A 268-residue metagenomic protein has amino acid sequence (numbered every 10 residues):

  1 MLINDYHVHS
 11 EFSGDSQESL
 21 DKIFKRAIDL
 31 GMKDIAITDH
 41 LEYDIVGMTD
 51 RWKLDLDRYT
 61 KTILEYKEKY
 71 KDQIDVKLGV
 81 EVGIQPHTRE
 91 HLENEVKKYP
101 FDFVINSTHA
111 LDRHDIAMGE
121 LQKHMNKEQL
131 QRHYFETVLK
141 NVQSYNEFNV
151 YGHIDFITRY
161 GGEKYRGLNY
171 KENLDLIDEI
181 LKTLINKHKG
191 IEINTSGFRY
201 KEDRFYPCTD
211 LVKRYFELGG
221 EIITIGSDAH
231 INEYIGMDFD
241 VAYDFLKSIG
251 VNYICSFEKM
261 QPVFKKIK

Functional and structural regions predicted by a protein language model:
M1-E136, Y234: A metal-dependent hydrolase metal-coordination microenvironment
M1-S10, L20, D112, K164-K268: Charged catalytic cores and adjacent phosphate/nucleic-acid-binding surfaces used for phosphate/nucleic-acid chemistry
Y6, T38, V80, G152-I154 (+2 more regions): Active-site flanking residues adjacent to catalytic metal/cofactor-binding acidic residues
Q17, E42-D44, Y99, F103-L184 (+1 more regions): Divalent metal-binding pocket/active-site signature
I35-I37, V104, Y151, I191 (+2 more regions): Hydrophobic residues within beta-strands of alpha/beta enzymes
D55-E68, D75-K77, N94-Y99, K127-V150 (+3 more regions): Histidine/acidic residue-rich metal-binding segments in metalloenzymes
E81, F156, E258-Q261: Residues that form or immediately flank small-molecule/cofactor binding pockets and catalytic motifs
I84-P86, M118, H153-F156, P207 (+2 more regions): Generic structural "secondary-structure junction" signal
